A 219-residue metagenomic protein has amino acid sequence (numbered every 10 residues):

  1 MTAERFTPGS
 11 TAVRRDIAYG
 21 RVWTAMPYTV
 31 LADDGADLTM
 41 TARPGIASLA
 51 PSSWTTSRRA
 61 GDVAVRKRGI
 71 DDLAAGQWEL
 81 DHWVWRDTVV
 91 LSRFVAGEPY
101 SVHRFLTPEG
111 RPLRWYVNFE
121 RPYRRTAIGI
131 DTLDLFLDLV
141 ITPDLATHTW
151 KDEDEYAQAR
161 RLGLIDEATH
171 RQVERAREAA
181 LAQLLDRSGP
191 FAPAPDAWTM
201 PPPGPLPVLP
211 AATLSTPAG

Functional and structural regions predicted by a protein language model:
M1-R86: Charge-rich, low-complexity N-terminal segments
R15-R21, P44, L106-P108, R121-Y123 (+1 more regions): Short acidic, glycine-rich loop/turn motifs
T24, R114, H148-K151: A sequence-level detector of short linear motifs
D33-A36, P108-G110, I141-A146: Short acidic-glycine loop/turn motifs at beta-strand connectors
L49-W54, A127-I128, A159-L162: A short, polar/proline- and glycine-enriched secondary-structure boundary/capping micro-motif
H82-L137: Structured beta-strand/loop patches that form or line metal/cofactor-binding pockets in enzymes
L135-Q183: A hydrophobic, small-residue-rich beta->alpha segment in the mid-to-C-terminal subdomain of diverse proteins
R175-G219: Cysteine/selenocysteine-centered motifs that mediate thiol-based redox chemistry or coordinate metal-sulfur cofactors
